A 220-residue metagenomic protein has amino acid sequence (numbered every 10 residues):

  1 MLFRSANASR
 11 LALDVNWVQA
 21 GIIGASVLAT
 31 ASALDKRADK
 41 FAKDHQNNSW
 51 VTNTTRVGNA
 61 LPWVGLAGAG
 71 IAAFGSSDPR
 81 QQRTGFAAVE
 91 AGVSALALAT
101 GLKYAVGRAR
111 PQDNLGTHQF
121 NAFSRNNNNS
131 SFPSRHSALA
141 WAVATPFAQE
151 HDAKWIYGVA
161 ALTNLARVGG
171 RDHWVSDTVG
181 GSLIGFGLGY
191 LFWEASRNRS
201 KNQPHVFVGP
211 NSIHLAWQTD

Functional and structural regions predicted by a protein language model:
M1-A20, W50-V64, G68, A72-D220: Replace "edges of transmembrane helices
R4, K43-Q46: Juxtamembrane membrane-water interface segments that cap and precede transmembrane helices
Q19-V27: Alpha-helical transmembrane segments
S26-K36: Alpha-helical transmembrane segments of multi-pass membrane proteins
L34-D44: Membrane-interface helix-loop junction between the first two transmembrane segments
